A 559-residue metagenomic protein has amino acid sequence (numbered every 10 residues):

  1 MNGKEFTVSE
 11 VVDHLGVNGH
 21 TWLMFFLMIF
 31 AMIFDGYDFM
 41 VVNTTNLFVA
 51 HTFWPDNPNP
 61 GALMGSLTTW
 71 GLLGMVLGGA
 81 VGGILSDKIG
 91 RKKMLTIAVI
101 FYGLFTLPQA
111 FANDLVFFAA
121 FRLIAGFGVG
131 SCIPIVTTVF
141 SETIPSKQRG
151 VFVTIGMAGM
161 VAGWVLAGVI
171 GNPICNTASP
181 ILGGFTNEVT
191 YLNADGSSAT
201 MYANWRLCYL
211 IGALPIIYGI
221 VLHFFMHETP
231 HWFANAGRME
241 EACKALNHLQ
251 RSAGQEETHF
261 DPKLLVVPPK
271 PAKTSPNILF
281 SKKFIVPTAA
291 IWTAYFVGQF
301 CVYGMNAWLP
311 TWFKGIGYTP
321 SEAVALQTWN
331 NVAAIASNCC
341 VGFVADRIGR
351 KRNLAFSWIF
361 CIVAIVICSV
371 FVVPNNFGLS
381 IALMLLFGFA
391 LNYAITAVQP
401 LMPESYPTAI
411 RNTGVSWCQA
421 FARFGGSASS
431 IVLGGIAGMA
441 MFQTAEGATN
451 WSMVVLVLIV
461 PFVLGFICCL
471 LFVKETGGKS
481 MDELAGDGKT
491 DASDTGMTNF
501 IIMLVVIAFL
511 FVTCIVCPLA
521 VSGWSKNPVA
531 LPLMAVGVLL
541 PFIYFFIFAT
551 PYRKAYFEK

Functional and structural regions predicted by a protein language model:
M1-L519, N527, L531-F557: Transmembrane-helix signature of 12-pass secondary carriers
